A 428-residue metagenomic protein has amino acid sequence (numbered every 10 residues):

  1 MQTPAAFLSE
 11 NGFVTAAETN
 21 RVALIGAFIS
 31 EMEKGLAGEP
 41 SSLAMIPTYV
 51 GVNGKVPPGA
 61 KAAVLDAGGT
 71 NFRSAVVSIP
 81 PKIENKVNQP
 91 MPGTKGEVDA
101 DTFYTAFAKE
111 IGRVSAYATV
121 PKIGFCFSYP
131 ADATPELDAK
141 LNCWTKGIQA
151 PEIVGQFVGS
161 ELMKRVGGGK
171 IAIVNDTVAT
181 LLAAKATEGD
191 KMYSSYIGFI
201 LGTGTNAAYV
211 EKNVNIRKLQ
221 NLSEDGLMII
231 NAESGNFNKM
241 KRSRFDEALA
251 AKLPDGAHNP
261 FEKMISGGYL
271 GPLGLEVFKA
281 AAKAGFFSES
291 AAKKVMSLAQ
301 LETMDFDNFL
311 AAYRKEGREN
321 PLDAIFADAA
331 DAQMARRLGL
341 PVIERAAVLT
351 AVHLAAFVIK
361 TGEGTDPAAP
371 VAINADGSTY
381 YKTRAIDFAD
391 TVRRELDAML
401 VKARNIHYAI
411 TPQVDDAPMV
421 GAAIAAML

Functional and structural regions predicted by a protein language model:
M1-P121, A186-T187, E247-L428: ATP-binding/phosphotransfer module of carbohydrate and carboxylate kinases, centering on a glycine-rich
A60-D66, K122-G124, A172, Y196-I200 (+3 more regions): Short glycine-aspartate micro-motif
F72, P130-T134, T205-A208, K239 (+1 more regions): Short, acidic Gly/Pro/Ser/Thr-rich loop/turn segments
F72-V77, L181-A183, G198-F199, T205-E211: Short beta-strand scaffold segments in enzyme catalytic cores
P90-A108, A131-I197, N213-K241, D387-R394: Glycine-rich phosphate-binding loop and adjoining helix at the ATP-binding site of ATP-dependent phosphoryl-transfer
T119-G169, G189-K191, E262-E289, K293-L298: Gly/Ser/Thr-rich active-site cleft segment
Y129, N213, G377-Y381: Residue-level signal for short, function-critical loop segments
A207-A208, K218-P260, M264-S266: Alpha-helical segment proximal to the catalytic Tyr-Lys
